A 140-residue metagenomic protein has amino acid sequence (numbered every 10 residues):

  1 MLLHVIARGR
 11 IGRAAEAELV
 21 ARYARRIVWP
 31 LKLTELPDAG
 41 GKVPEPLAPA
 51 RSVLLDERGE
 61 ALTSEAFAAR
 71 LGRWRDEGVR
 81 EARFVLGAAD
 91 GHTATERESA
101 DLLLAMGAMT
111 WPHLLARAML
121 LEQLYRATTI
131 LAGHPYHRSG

Functional and structural regions predicted by a protein language model:
M1-I27: N-terminal beta1-alpha1 ligand-phosphate binding loop
M1-L3, W29, A50, S99-D101: Short glycine-/polar-rich loops that comprise or flank the Walker A/P-loop and associated switch/sensor motifs
G9-G12, R58, T110: Short histidine/acidic/glycine/proline-rich micro-motifs that form metal- and phosphate-coordinating active-site loops
A15-E16, T63, H92, P112-H113: Secondary-structure boundary/capping motif
E16-V20, S64-A68, R97, R117: Conserved strand-to-helix beginnings and helix N-cap segments that scaffold or border functional pockets
V28-R83, G91: S-adenosyl-L-methionine/SAH cofactor-binding core of RNA-modifying enzymes
G87: Rossmann-fold NAD(P)-binding glycine/threonine-rich loop
E96-G140: Structured adenosyl-cofactor binding patch, chiefly the S-adenosyl-L-methionine
